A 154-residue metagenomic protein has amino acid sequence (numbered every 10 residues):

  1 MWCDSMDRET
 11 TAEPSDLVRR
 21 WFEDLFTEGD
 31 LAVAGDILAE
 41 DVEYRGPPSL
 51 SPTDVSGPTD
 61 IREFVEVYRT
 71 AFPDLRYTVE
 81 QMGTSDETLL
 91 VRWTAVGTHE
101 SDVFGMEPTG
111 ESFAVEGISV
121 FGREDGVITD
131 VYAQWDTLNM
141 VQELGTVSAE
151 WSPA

Functional and structural regions predicted by a protein language model:
M1-A154: C-terminal and inter-domain tail/linker signature
